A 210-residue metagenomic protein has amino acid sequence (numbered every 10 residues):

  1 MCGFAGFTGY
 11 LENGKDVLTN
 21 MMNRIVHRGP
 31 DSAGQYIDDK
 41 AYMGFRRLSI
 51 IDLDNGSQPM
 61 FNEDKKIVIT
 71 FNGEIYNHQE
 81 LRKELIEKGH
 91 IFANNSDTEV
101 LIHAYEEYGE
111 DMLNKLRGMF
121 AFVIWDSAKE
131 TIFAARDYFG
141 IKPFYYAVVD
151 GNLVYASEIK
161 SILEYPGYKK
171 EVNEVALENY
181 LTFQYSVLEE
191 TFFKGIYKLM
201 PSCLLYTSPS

Functional and structural regions predicted by a protein language model:
M1-L204, S208: Cysteine-centered catalytic environments shared across enzyme families
